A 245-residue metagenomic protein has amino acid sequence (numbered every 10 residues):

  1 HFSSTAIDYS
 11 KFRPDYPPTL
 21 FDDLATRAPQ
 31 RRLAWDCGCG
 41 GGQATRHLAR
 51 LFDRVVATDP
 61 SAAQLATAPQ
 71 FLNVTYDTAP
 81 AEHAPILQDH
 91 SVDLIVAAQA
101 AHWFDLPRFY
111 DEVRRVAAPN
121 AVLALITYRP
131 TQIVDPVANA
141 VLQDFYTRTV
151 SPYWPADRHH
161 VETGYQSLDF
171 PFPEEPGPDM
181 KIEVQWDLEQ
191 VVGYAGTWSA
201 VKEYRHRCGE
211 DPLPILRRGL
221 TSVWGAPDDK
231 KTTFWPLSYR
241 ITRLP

Functional and structural regions predicted by a protein language model:
H1-Q30: Conserved class I S-adenosyl-L-methionine
R32, D53, D93: Conserved acidic residues
W35, G41-A84: Class I SAM-dependent methyltransferase SAM/SAH-binding core
A84-L94: A short acidic, Gly/Pro-enriched loop at the edge of an enzyme's catalytic core that lines a small-molecule cofactor
D93-P107: A short SAM/SAH-binding and catalytic strip from SAM-dependent methyltransferases
R108-P119: A short glycine-rich, Lys/Arg-flanked "PGG" loop and its adjoining helix->strand segment in the class I
P119-Q185: Conserved catalytic/acceptor-binding region of the Class I
T163-P245: Conserved Class I S-adenosyl-L-methionine
